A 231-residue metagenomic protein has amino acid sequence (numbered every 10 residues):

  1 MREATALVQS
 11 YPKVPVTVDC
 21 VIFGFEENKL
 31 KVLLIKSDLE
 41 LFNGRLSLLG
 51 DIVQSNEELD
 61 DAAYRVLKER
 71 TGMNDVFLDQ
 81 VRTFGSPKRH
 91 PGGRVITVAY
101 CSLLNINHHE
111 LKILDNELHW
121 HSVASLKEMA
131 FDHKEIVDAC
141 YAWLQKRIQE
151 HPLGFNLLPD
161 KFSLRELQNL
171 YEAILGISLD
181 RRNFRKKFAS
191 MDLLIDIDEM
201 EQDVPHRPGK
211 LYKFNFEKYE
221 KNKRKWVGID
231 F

Functional and structural regions predicted by a protein language model:
T5-S47: N-terminal strand-loop-strand
V14-V18, D60-Y64, K68-L111, R147-G154 (+1 more regions): Active-site segment of metal-dependent pyrophosphate-handling enzymes, primarily the Nudix hydrolase catalytic core
V16-V18, L30, I96-V98, N116 (+1 more regions): Change "...and in nucleic-acid phosphodiester-cleaving endonucleases..." to "...and in nucleic-acid processing enzymes
K29-E69, M73, T83, Q149-R165 (+1 more regions): Conserved Nudix-box catalytic region and its N-terminal flanking loop in Nudix hydrolases and closely related
C101, E110-L144, I148, P159-R165 (+2 more regions): NUDIX/MutT-family hydrolases
N169-S178: Short helix-coil junctions and helix-kink-helix linkers
L179-K210: RNA substrate-recognition surfaces in RNA-acting enzymes
M200-F231: Long, intrinsically disordered, low-complexity Ser/Thr/Pro-rich regulatory/activation regions of nuclear proteins
